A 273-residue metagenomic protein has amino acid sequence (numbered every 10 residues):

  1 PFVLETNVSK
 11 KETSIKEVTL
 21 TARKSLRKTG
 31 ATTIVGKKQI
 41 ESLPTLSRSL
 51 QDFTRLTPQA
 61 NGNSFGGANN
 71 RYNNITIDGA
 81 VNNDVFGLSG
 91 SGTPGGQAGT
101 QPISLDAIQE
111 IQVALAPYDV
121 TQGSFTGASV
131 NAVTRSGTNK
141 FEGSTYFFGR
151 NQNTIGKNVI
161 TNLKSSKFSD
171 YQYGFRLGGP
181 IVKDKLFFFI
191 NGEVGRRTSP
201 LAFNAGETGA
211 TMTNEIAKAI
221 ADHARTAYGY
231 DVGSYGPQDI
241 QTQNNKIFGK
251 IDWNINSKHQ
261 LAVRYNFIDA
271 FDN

Functional and structural regions predicted by a protein language model:
F2-S49, I77-N83: Short, acidic, small-residue-rich periplasmic hinge/interaction motif at the N-terminus of Gram-negative outer-membrane
L46-S89, D106, A116, S124-R135: Extracytoplasmic beta-strand/coil segments of soluble accessory domains associated with Gram-negative outer-membrane
L56-Q59, I103-F148, Q172-K185: A beta-strand signature from Gram-negative outer-membrane beta-barrel systems, especially the internal plug domain
R71-N73, A107, G137-F141, D184-F188 (+2 more regions): Outer-envelope beta-barrel architecture signal
N82-L115, N158-F168: Short acidic/polar hinge/loop motifs at secondary-structure boundaries that mediate gating or recognition
L105, Q122-S124, S165-D170, D239-Q243 (+1 more regions): Short sequence motifs at beta-strands and strand-loop junctions characteristic of Gram-negative outer-membrane
T145-N151, I190-V194, V263-F267: Transmembrane beta-barrel strands of outer-membrane/channel proteins
G195-N273: Outer-membrane beta-barrel domain signature, strongest for Gram-negative TonB-dependent receptors and also present
